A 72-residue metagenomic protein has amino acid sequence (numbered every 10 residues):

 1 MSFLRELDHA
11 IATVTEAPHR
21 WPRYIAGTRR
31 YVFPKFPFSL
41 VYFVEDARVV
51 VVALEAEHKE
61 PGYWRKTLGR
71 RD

Functional and structural regions predicted by a protein language model:
M1-E6: Conserved GNAT-fold acetyl-CoA-binding loop/helix
D8-P34: A short, surface-exposed loop/turn module that caps and links secondary-structure elements
S39, F43-D72: Enriched for short, Lys/Arg-rich terminal
